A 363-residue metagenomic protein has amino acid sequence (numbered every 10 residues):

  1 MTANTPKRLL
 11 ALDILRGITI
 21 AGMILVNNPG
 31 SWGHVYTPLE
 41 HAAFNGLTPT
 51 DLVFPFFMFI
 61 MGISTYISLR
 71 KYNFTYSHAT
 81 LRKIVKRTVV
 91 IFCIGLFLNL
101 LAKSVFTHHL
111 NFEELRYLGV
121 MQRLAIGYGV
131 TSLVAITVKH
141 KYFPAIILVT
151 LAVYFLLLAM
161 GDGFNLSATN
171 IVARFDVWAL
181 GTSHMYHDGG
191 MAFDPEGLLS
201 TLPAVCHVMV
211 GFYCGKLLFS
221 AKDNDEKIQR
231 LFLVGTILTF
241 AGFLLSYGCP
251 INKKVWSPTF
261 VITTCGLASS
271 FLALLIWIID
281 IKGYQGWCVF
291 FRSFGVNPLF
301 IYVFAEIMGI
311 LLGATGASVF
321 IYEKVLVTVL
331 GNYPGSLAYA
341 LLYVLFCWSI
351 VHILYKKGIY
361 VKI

Functional and structural regions predicted by a protein language model:
M1-I363: Alpha-helical transmembrane segments and their immediate juxtamembrane cytosolic regions
